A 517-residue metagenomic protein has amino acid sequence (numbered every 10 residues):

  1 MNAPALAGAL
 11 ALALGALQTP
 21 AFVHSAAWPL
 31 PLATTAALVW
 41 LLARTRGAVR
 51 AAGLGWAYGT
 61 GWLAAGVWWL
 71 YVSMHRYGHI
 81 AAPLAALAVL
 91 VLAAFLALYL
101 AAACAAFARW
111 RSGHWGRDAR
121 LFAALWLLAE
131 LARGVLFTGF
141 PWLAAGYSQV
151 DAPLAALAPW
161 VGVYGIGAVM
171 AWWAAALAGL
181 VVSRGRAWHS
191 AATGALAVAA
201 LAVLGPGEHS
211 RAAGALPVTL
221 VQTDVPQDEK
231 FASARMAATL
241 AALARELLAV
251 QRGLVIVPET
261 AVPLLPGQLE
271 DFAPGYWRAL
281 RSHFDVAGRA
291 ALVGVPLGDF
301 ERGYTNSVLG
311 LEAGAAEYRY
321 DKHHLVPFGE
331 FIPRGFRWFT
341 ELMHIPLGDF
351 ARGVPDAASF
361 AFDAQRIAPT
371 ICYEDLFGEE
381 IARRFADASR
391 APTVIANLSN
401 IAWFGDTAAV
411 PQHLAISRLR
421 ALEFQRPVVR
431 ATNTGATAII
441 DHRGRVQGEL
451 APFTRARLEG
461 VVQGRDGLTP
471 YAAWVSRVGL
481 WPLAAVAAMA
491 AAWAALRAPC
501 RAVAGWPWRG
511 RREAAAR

Functional and structural regions predicted by a protein language model:
M1-P206, L398, G405-T407, T432-N433 (+5 more regions): Membrane-embedded alpha-helical bundles of multi-pass enzymes that act on lipidic or dolichyl-linked glycan substrates
H114-W115, D387-A391, A502-P507: Intrinsically disordered, low-complexity coil segments
A145, G253, T260, C500 (+1 more regions): Intrinsically disordered, low-complexity proline-rich regions
P206-V478: Soluble catalytic domains of enzymes that build or remodel membrane lipids, polysaccharides, and related
G335-M343, A492-W508: Short helical patches
P507-R517: Solvent-exposed, low-complexity, intrinsically disordered, charge-rich segments adjacent to transmembrane helices
